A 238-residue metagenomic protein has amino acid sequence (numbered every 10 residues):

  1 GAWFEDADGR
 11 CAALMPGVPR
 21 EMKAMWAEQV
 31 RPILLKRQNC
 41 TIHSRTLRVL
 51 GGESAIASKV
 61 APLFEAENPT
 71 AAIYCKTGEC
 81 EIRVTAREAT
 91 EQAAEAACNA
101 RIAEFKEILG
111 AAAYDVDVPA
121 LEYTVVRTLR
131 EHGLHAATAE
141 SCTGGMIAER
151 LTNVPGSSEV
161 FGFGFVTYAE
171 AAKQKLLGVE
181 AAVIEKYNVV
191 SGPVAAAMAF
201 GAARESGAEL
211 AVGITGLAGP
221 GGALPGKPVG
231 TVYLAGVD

Functional and structural regions predicted by a protein language model:
G1-R37: Proline/glycine-rich low-complexity loops and linkers
A2-E5, I73-C75, V232-D238: Short beta-strand elements
G17-R20, E79, G216-P220: Short glycine-rich anion-binding loops that position phosphate/pyrophosphate groups of nucleotides and phosphorylated
R37-G52: Short glycine-/aliphatic-rich beta-strand segments at the starts of folded cytosolic domains
L50-P69: Short amphipathic alpha-helix segments
E67-I73, E209-G213: A short linear hydrophobic-aromatic micro-motif
K76-A100: Terminal amphipathic helices with adjacent charged low-complexity linkers/tails
A93-D238: Short alpha-helical segments enriched in small residues
